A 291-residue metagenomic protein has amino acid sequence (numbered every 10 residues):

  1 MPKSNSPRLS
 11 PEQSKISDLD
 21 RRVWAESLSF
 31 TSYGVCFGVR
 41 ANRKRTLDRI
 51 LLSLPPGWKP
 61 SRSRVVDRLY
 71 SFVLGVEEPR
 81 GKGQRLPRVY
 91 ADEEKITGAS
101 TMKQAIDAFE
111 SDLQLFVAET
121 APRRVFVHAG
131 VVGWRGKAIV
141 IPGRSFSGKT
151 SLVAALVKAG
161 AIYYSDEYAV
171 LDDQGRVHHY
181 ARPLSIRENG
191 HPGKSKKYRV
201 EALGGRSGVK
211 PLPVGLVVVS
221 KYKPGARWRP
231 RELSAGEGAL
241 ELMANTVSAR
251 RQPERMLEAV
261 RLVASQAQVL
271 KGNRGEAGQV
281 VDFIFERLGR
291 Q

Functional and structural regions predicted by a protein language model:
P2-I50, V66-L69, H128-G130, W134-R135 (+2 more regions): Glycine-rich, often acidic-flanked micro-motifs that create phosphate/phosphodiester-binding or positioning elements
L51-L52, A99, T120, H128: N-terminal cap/leader regions of alpha/beta-hydrolase-fold enzymes, predominantly small-molecule hydrolases
S53-G57, F116, A159: Conserved short hydrophobic interaction patches
G57, S61, R68: Acidic-aromatic/histidine active-site loop/patch
V66-A118, R287-Q291: Charged, amphipathic alpha-helical linker segments immediately N-terminal to NTP-binding catalytic cores
I106-A138, P142: P-loop NTPase catalytic core of nucleic-acid-dependent motor ATPases
K149: Conserved lysine of the Walker
L152-V153: Post-Walker A alpha-helix
